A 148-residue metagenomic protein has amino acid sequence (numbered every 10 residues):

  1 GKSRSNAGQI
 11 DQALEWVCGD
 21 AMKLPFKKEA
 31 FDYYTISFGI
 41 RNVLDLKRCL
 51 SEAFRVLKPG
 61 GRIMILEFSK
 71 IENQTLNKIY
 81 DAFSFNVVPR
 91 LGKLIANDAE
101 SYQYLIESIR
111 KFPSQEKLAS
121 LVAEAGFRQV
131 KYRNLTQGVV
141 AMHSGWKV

Functional and structural regions predicted by a protein language model:
G1-R4: Conserved SAM-binding loop
I10-L14: A short helix-to-beta-strand connector/capping loop
C18-Y34: A short acidic, Gly/Pro-enriched loop at the edge of an enzyme's catalytic core that lines a small-molecule cofactor
D32-L46, S69: A short SAM/SAH-binding and catalytic strip from SAM-dependent methyltransferases
K47-R62: A short glycine-rich, Lys/Arg-flanked "PGG" loop and its adjoining helix->strand segment in the class I
K70-A125, K131: C-terminal alpha-helical "lid/dimerization" subdomain adjacent to the S-adenosyl-L-methionine
A119, A123-V148: Core SAM-dependent methyltransferase catalytic element
